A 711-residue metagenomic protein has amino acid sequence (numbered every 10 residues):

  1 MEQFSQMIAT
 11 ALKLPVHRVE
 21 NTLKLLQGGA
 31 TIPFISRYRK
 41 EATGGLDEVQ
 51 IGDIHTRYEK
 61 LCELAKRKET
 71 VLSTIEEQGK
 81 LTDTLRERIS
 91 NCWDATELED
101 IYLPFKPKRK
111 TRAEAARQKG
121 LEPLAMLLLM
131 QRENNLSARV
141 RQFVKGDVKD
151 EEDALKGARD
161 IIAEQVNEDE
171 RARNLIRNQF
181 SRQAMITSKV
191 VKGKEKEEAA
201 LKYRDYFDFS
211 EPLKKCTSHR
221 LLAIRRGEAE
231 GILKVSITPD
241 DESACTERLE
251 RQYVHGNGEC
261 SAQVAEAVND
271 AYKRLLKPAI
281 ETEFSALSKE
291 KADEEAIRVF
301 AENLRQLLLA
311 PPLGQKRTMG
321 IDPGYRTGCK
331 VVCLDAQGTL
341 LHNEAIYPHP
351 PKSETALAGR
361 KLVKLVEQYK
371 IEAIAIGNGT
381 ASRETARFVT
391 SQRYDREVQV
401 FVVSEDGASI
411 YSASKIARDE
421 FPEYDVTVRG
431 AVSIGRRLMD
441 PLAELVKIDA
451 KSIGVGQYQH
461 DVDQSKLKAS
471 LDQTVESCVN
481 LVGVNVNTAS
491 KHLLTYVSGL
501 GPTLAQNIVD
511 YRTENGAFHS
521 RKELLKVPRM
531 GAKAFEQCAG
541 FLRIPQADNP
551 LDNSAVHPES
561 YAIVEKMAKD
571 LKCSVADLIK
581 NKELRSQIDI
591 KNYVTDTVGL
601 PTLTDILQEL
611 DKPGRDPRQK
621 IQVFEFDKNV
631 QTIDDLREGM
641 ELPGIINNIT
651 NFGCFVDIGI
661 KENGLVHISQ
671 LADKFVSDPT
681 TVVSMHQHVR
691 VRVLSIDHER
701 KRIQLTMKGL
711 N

Functional and structural regions predicted by a protein language model:
K13-L14, P311-L313, E476-D510, K628-V666 (+1 more regions): C-terminal accessory/binding modules appended to enzymatic or scaffolding proteins
K24-Q27, P104, A115-Q118, A223-G227 (+15 more regions): Replace "in large, NTP-powered and nucleic-acid-processing enzymes" with "in large, NTP-powered factors and other
T31-I32, D47-K149, H342, L481-K620 (+4 more regions): Accessory alpha-helical DNA-binding modules that contact the DNA backbone or grooves
Y38-K40, L129, D240, P323 (+11 more regions): Short, ordered loop/turn segments at secondary-structure junctions
Q50-D53, L64-T74, Q78-G320, R326-S412 (+2 more regions): Duplex nucleic acid-engaging cores and interfaces of nucleic-acid transaction enzymes
E97, F401, G407, S412-V482 (+1 more regions): Long, charge-rich intrinsically disordered scaffolds of nucleic-acid metabolism proteins
Q142-E151, S243-L276, I280, A296 (+2 more regions): Low-complexity, acidic/Ser/Thr- and charged residue-rich accessory regions of DNA metabolism proteins
N178-M185, I321-Y325, G379-E384, V403-I410 (+5 more regions): A glycine-rich phosphate-binding loop feature that marks nucleotide/adenosyl-phosphate handling sites
